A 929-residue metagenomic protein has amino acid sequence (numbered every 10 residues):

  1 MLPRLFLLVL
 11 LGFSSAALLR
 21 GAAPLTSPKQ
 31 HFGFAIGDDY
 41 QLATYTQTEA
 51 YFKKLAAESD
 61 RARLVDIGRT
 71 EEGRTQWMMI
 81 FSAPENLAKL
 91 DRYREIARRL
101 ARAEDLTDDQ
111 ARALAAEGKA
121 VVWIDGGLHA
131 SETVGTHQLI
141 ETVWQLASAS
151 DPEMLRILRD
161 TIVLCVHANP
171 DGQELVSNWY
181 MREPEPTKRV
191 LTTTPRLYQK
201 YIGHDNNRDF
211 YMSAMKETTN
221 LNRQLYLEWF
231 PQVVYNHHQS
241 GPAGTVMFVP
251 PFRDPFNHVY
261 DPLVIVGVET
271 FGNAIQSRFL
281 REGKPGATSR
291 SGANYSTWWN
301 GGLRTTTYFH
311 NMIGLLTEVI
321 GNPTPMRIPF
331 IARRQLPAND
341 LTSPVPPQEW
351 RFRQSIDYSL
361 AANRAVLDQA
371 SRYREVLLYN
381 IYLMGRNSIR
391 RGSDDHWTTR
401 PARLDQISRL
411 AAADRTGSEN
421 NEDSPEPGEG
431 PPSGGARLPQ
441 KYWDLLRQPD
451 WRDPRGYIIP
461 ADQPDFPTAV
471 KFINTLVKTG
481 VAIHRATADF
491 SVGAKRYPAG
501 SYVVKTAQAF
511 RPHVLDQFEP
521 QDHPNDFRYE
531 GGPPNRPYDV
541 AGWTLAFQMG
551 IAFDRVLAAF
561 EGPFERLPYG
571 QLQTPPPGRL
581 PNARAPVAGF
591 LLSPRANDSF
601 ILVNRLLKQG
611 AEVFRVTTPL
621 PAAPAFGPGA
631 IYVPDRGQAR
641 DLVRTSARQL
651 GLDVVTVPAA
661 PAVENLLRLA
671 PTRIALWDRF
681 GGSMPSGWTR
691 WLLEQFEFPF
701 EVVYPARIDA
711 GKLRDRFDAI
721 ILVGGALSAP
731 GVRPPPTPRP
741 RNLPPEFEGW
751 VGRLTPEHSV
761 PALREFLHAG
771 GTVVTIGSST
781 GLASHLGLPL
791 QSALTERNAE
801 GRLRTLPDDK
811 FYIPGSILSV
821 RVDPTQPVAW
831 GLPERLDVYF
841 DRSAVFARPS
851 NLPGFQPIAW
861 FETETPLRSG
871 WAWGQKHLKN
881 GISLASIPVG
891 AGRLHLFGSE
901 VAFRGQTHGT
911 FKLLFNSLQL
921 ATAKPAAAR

Functional and structural regions predicted by a protein language model:
M1-L2: N-terminal secretory signal peptides that target proteins for export/translocation
L5-A17: Bacterial N-terminal signal peptides
A22-T161, I202-G203, R208-D209, A214-K216 (+5 more regions): Intrinsic-disorder/low-complexity accessory segments
E153, T161-V166, P170-R208: Divalent-metal coordination cores built from histidine and acidic residues
C165-P170, Y180, N236-G244, S779: Short, solvent-exposed turn/loop segments enriched in Gly/Ser/Thr/Pro and often Arg
D171-G172, G241-A243, P323, S728: Feature marks short, surface-exposed loop/turn motifs that line or immediately flank catalytic pockets and channel
